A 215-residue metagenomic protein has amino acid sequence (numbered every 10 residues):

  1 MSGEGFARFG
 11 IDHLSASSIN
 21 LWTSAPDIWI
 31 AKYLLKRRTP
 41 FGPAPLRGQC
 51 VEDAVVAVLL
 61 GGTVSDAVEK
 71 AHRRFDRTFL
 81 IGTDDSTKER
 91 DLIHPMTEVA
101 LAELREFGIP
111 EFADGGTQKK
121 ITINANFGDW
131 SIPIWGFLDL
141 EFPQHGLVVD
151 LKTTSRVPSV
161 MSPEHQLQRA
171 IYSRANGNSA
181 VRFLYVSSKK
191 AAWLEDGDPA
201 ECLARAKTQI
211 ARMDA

Functional and structural regions predicted by a protein language model:
M1-F137: Metal-dependent nuclease catalytic cores that hydrolyze phosphodiester bonds in DNA/RNA, characterized by
L14, E98, W130, M161 (+1 more regions): Metal-dependent nuclease catalytic regions and adjoining charged, substrate-binding loops involved in nucleic-acid end
Y33, D150-T153, Y185: Residue-level recognition of conserved beta-strand positions in structured domain cores
R37, S155-V157, K189-K190: Short, surface-exposed beta-strand-loop junctions and turns on beta-sheet-rich folds
L46, C50, E164-L167, E201 (+1 more regions): Generic recognition of stable, solvent-exposed alpha-helical segments in well-folded globular domains
I121-A175: Non-catalytic protein-protein interaction segments used by genome-maintenance enzymes to assemble and couple activities
